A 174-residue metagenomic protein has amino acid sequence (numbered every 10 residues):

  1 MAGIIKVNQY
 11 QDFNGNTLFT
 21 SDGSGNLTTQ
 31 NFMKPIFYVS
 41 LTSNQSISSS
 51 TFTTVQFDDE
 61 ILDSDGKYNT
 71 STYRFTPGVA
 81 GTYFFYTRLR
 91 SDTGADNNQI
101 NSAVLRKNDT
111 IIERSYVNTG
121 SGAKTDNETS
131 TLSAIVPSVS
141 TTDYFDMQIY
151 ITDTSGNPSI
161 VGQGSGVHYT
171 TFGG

Functional and structural regions predicted by a protein language model:
M1-N16: Short, intrinsically disordered N-terminal pre-domain segments
I4-V7, T29-G174: Extracellular jelly-roll beta-sandwich "head" domains, especially the C-terminal globular C1q domain
D12, D22, R106: Acidic surface patches and DE-rich sequence motifs
F13-F19, Q45-S48: Short, surface-exposed beta-strand/loop "edge" segments at domain boundaries and coil↔beta transitions
T17-N31: Short, surface-exposed terminal/edge motifs of secreted or surface/virion proteins that either
